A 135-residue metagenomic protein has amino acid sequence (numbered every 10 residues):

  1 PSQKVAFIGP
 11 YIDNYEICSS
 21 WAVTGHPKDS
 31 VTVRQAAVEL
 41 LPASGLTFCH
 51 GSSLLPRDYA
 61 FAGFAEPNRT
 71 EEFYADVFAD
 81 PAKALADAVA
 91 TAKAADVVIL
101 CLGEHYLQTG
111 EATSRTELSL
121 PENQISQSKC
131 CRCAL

Functional and structural regions predicted by a protein language model:
P1-L135: C-terminal non-catalytic regions of proteins with extracellular/luminal or membrane-system context
